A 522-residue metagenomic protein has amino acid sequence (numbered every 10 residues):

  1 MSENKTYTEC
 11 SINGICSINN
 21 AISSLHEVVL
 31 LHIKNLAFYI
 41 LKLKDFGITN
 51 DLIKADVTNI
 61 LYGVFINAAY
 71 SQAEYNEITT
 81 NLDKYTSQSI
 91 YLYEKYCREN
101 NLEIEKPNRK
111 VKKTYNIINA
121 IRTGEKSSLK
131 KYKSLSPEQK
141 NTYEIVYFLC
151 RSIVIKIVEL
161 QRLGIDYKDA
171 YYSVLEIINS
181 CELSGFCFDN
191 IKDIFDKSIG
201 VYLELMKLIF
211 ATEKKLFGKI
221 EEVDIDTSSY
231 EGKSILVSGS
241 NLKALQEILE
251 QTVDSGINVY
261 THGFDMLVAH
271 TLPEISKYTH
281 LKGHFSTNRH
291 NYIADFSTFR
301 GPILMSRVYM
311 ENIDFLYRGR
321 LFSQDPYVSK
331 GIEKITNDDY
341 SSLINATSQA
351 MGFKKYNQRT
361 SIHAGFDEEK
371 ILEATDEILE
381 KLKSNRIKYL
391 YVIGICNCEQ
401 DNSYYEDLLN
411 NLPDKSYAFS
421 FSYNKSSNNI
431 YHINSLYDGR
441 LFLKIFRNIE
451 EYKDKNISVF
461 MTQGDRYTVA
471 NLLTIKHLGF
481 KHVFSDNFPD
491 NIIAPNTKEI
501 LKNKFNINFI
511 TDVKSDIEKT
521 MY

Functional and structural regions predicted by a protein language model:
S2-D51, A55, L102, R109 (+2 more regions): Anaerobic metallocofactor- and corrinoid-dependent redox/one-carbon enzyme cores, especially those from methanogenesis
I33, I40-K219: Electropositive, gly/pro-rich neighborhoods at or near active sites that engage anionic ligands
